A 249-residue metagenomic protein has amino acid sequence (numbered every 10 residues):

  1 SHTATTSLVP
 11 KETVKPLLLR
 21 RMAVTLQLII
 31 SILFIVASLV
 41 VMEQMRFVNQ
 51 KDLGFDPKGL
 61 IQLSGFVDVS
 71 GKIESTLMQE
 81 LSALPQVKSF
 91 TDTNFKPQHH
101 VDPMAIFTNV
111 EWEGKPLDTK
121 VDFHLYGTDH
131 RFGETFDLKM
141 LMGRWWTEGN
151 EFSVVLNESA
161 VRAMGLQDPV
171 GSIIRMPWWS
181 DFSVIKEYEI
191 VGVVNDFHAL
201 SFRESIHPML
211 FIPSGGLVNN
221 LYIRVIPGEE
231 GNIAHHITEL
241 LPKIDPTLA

Functional and structural regions predicted by a protein language model:
S1-T5, V40-V41, Q98-P103, H198-F202 (+1 more regions): Proline-centered turn/helix-capping motifs that create local helix->coil transitions or kinks
S1-V69: Alpha-helical transmembrane segments of integral membrane proteins
T6-S7, Q62, W145, I173 (+1 more regions): Conserved beta-strand positions that form and line the central face of beta-propeller blades
M42-R162, W179-D181, K186: Structured, solvent-exposed hinge/loop segments at the ends of secondary-structure elements
K72, T76-F90, E158-R162, D181-A249: "Rare, low-scoring activations can occur in soluble or secreted enzymes where short amphipathic helices or signal
V161-G171: Surface-exposed connector loops and short turns at secondary-structure junctions
P169-V170, I174-R175, V191-N195: Helix/segment boundary signal
